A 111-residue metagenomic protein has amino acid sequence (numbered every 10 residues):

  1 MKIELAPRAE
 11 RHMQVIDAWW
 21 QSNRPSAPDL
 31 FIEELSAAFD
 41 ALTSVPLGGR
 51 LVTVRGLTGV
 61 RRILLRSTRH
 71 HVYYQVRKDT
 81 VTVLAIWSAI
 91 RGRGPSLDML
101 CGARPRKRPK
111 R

Functional and structural regions predicted by a protein language model:
M1-E34, P109-R111: Arg/Lys-rich, positively charged N-terminal/basic patches that mediate binding to nucleic acids
A18, A27-L30, R50-T53, K78-V81: Solvent-exposed interaction patches of small proteins and small membrane subunits
A18, P25, D40, S44-L47 (+2 more regions): Generic structural signal for secondary-structure transition and capping sites
E34, V52-G59, R77-D79, L100: Short alpha-helical linear motifs
A37-D40, A85: Generic alpha-helical structural context detector
F39-L65: A short, surface-exposed loop/turn module that caps and links secondary-structure elements
L65-R111: Enriched for short, Lys/Arg-rich terminal
